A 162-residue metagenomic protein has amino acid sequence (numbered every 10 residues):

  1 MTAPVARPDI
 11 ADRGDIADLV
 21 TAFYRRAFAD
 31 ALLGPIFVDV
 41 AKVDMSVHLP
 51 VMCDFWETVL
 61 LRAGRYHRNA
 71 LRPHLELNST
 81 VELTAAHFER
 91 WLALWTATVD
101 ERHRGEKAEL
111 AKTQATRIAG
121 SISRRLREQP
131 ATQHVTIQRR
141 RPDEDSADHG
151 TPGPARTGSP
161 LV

Functional and structural regions predicted by a protein language model:
M1-V162: Core of compact, soluble alpha-helical bundle domains
